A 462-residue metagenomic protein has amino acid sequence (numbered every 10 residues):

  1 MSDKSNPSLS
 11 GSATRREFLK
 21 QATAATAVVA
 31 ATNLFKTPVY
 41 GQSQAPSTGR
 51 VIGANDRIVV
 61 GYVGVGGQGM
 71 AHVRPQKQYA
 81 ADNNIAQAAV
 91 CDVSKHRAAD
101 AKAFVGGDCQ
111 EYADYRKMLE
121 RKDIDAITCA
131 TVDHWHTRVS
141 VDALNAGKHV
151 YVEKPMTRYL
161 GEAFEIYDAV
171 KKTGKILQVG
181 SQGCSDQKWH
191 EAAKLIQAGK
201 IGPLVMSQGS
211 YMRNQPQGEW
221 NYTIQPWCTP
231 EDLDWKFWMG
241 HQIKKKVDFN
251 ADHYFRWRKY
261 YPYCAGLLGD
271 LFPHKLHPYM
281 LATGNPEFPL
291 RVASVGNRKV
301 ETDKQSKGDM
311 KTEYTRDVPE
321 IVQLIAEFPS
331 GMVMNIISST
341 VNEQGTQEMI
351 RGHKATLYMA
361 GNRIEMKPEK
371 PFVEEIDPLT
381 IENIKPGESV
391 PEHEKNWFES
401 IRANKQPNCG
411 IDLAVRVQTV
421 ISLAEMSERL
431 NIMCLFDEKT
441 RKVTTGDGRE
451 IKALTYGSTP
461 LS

Functional and structural regions predicted by a protein language model:
S2-V152, R158-I176: N-terminal glycine-/serine-/threonine-rich beta1-alpha1-beta2 phosphate-ribose binding loop of Rossmann-like
Q21-A54, D317, E399-S462: C-terminal helix-rich "cap/oligomerization" subdomain common to oxidoreductases
P46, H149, T157-D232, F237: A contiguous active-site-proximal alpha/beta segment in oxidoreductase catalytic domains
G64, K200-G218, P230, D234-K246 (+2 more regions): NAD(P)-dependent dehydrogenases' Rossmann-like dinucleotide-binding region
V179-S181, Q225, Y261-G269, D309-E313 (+3 more regions): Active-site rim elements
D186-G209, I224, M239, G269-V300 (+2 more regions): Oxidoreductase and adenylate-handling cofactor-binding alpha/beta cores
W235-S330, N342: Rossmann-like dinucleotide-binding domain that binds NAD(P)(H)
E313-P391: NAD(P)-dinucleotide binding in Rossmann-like oxidoreductases
